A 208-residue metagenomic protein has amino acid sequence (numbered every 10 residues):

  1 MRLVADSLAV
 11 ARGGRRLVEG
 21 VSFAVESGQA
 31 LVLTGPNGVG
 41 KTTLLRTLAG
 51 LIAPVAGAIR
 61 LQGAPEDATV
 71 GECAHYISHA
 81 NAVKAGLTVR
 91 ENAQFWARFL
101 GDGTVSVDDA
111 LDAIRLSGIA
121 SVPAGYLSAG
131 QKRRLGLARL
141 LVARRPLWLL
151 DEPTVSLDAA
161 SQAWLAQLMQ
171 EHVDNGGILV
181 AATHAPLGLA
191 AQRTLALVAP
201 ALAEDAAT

Functional and structural regions predicted by a protein language model:
A49: Helix-to-loop junction immediately C-terminal to a conserved catalytic motif
A53-E72: Conserved ABC transporter NBD signature motif
A80, A85-G101: Q-loop/switch helix immediately C-terminal to the Walker
V105-A120: Conserved ABC ATPase "signature" region
P123-G130: Conserved ABC ATPase signature
L137, G176: Hydrophobic anchor residue at the start of the ABC signature
W148-E152: Catalytic Walker B motif of ABC-type/P-loop ATPase nucleotide-binding domains
